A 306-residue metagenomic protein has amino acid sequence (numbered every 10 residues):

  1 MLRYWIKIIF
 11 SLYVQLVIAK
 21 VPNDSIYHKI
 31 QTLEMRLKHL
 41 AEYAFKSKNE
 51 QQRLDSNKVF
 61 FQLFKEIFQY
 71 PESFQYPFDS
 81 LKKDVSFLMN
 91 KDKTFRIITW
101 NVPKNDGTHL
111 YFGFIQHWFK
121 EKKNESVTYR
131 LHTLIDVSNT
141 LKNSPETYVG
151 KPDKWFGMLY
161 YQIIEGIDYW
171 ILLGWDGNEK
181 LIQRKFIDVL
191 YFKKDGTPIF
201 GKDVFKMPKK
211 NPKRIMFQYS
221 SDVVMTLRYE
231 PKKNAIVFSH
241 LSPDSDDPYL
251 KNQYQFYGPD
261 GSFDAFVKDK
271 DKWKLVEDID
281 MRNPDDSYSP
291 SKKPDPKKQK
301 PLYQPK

Functional and structural regions predicted by a protein language model:
M1-R36: Bacterial Sec-dependent N-terminal signal peptides
I30, E34-Q116: Solvent-exposed N-terminal domain segments of exported/luminal and surface proteins
T94-N101, Y169-D176, N234-H240: Short beta-strand elements that form the blades of beta-propeller/WD-repeat-like and other beta-sheet-rich scaffold
Y111-E121, F186-K194, Y254-D269: Beta-propeller blade signature
Q116, K120-G166: Short N-terminal edge-element motif at the start of the domain
E146-W155, L159-G166, I199-V267: Short aromatic loop motif centered on NTY/YTY
W170, W175-S220: Short helix-loop boundary/capping segments
P243-K306: Hydrophilic extracytoplasmic domains
